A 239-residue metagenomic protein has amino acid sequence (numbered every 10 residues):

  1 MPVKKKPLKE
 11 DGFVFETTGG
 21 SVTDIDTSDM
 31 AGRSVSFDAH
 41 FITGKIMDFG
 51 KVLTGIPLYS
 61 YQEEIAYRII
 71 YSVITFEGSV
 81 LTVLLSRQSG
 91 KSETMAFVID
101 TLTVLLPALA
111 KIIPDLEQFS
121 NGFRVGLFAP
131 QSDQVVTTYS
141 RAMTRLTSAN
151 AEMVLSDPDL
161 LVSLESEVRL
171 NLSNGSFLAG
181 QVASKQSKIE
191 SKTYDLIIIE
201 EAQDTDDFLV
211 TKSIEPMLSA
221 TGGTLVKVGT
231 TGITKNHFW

Functional and structural regions predicted by a protein language model:
P2-W239: Phosphate/NTP-binding elements of NTP-utilizing enzymes
